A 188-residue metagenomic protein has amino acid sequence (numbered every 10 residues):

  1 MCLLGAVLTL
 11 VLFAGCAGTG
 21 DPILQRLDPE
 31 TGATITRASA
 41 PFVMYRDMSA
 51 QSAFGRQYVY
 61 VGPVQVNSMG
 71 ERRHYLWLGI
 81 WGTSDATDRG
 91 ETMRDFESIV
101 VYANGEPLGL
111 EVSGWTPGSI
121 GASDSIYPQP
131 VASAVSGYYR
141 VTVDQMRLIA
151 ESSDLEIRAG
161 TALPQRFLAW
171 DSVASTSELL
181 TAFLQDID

Functional and structural regions predicted by a protein language model:
M1-L4: Bacterial N-terminal signal peptides that target proteins for export
L12-G15: C-terminal motif of bacterial Sec signal peptides marking the signal peptidase cleavage site
A17-G20: Bacterial signal peptide processing site
I23-A50: Post-signal peptide N-terminal segment of mature Sec-exported envelope proteins
I80-R89: Short amphipathic, basic-aromatic surface patches that mediate peripheral association with negatively charged
G90-E97: Short coil-to-beta strand junction motifs in C2/discoidin
Y102-E106: Short strand-turn-strand beta-turns centered on an Asx-Gly dipeptide
W115-D188: Internal interaction segment
